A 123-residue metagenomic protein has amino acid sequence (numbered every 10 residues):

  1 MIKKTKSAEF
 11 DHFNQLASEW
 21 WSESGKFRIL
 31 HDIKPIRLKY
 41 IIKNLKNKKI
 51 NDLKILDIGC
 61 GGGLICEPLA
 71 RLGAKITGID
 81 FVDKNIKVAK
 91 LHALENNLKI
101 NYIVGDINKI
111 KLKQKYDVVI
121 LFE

Functional and structural regions predicted by a protein language model:
M1-S22: N-terminal, positively charged/glycine-rich alpha-helical extensions of SAM-dependent methyltransferases
G25-R28: Class I SAM-dependent methyltransferase Rossmann-like catalytic core, especially the SAM/SAH-binding loop
H31-N51: Conserved alpha-helix/loop element of class I SAM-dependent methyltransferases that forms part of the SAM/SAH-binding
N51-G59: Conserved class I S-adenosyl-L-methionine
D52, Y116-D117: Local beta-strand N-terminus motif with an aromatic residue
L56, L64-K109: Class I SAM-dependent methyltransferase SAM/SAH-binding core
I120: A conserved beta-strand element that flanks and buttresses the S-adenosyl-L-methionine
E123: Short catalytic micro-motifs in class I SAM-dependent methyltransferases
